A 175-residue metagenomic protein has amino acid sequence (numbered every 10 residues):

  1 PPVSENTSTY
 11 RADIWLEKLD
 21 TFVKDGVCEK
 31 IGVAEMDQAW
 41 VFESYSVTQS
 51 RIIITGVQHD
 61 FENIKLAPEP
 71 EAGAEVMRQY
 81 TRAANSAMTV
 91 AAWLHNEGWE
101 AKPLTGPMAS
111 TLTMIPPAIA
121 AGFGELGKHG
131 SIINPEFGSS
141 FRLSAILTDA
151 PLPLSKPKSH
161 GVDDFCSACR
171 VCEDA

Functional and structural regions predicted by a protein language model:
P1-E35, E43-T48: Iron-sulfur (Fe-S) cluster-binding modules
E29-A175: Catalytic cores of enzyme domains
